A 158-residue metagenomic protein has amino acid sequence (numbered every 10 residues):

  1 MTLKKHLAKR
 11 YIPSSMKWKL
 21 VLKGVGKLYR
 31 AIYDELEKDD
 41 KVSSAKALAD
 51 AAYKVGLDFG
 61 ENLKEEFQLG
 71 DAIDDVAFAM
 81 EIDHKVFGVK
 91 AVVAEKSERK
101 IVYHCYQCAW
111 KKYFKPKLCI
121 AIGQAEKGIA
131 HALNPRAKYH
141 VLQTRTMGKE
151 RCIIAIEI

Functional and structural regions predicted by a protein language model:
M1-E98, Y106-A121, A132-I153, I158: N-terminal accessory segment detector
